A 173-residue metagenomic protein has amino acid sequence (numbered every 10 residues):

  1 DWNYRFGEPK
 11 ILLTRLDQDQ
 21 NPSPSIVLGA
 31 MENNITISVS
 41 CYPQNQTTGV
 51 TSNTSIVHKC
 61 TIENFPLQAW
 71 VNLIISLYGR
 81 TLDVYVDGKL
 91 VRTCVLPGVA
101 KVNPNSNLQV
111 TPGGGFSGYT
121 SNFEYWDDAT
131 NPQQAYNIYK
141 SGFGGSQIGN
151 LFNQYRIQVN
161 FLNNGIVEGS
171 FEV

Functional and structural regions predicted by a protein language model:
D1-V173: Extracellular glycan-associated modules
